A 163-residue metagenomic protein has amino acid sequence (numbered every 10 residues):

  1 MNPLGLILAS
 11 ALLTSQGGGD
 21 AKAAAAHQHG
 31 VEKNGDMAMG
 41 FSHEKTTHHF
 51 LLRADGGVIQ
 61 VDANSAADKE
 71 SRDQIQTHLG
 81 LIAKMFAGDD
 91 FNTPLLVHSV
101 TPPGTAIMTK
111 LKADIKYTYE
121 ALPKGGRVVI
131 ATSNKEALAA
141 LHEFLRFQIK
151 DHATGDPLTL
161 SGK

Functional and structural regions predicted by a protein language model:
G5, L12-K163: Intrinsically disordered, low-complexity terminal tails/loops enriched in metal-binding residues
